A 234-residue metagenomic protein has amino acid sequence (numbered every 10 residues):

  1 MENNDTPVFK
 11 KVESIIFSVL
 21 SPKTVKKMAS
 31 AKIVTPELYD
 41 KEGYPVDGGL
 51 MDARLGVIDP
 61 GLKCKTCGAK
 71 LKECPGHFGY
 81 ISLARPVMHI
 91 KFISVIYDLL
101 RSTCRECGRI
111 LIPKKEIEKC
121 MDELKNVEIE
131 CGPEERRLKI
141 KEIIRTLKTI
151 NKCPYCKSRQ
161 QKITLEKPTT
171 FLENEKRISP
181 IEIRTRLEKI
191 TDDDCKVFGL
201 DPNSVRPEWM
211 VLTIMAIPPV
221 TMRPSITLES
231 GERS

Functional and structural regions predicted by a protein language model:
M1-S234: Conserved core architecture of multi-subunit DNA-directed RNA polymerases
